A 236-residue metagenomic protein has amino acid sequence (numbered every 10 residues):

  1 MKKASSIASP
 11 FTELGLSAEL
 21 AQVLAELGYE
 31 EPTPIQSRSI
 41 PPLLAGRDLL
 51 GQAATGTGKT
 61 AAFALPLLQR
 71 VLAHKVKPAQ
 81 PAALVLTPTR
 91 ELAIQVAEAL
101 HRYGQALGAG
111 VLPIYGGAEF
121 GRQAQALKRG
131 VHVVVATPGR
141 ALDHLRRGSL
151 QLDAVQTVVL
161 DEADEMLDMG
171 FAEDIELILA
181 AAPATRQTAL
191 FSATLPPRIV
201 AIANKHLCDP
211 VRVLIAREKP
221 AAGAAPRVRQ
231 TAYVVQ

Functional and structural regions predicted by a protein language model:
K2-Q52, D161: Conserved pre-motif I regulatory segment
A18-Y29, V76-R146, A154-T157, V200-N204 (+2 more regions): Conserved nucleic-acid-binding Ia/Ib motif block in the N-terminal RecA-like helicase ATPase lobe
P32-P34, P41-P42, P66, P81 (+5 more regions): Proline-centered helix-kink/hinge sites
S37-L49, T60-K77, I94, E98-Y103 (+3 more regions): Walker A/P-loop NTP-binding motif
R38, Q52-A54, L86, I114-Y115 (+2 more regions): Structural motif
G56-G58: Walker A (P-loop) phosphate-binding loop of P-loop NTPases
L84, Y103, L112-I114, Q123 (+2 more regions): Interdomain coupling/hinge region of P-loop NTPase helicase/AAA+ cores
